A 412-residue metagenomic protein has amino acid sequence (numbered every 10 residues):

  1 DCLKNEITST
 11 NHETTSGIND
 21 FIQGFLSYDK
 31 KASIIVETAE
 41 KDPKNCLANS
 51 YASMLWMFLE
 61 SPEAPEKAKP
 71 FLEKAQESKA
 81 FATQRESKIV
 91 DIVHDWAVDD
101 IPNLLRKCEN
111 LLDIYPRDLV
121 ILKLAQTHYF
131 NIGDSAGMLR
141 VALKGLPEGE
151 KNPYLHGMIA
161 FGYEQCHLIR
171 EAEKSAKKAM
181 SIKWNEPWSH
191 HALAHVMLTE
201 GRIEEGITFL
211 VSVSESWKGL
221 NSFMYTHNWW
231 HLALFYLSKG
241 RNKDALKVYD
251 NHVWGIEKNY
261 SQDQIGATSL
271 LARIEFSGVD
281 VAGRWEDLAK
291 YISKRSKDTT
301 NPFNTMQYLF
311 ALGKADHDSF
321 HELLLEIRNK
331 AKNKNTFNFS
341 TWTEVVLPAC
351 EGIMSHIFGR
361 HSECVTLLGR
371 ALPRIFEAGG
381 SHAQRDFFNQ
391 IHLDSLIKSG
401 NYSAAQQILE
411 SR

Functional and structural regions predicted by a protein language model:
E6, K74-E86, D113-Y115, K144-N152 (+5 more regions): Flexible helix-coil transition and linker loops at the boundaries of alpha-helical arrays
H12, N19, Y51, L55 (+11 more regions): "A position-specific structural signal for the A-helix of alpha-solenoid helical repeats
H12-T15, D20-V36, E40-D42, A52-E86 (+3 more regions): Inter-helical turn/loop elements of alpha-helical hairpins
E13, P43-S50, Q84, Y115-L119 (+6 more regions): Residue-level recognition of tetratricopeptide repeat
F25-Y28, L59, V98-D99, Y115 (+8 more regions): Structural motif corresponding to the intra-repeat A-B loop/turn of tetratricopeptide repeats
S33-E37, P65-K79, I101-D113, S135-P147 (+7 more regions): Alpha-helical repeat scaffolds
V141-K239: Internal metal/ion-chelating core segments
L234-R412: Helix-coil-helix junctions within alpha-helical repeat/solenoid scaffolds
